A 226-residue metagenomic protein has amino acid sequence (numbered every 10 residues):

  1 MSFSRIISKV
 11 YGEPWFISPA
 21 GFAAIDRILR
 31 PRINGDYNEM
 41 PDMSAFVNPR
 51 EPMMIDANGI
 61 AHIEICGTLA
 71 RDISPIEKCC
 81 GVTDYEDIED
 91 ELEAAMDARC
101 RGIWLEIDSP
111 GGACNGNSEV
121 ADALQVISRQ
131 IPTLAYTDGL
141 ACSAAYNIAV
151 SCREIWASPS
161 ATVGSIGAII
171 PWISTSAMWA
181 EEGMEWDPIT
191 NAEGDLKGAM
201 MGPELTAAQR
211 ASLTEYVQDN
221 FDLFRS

Functional and structural regions predicted by a protein language model:
M1-I131, L140-S226: Small-residue-centered hinge/linker elements
